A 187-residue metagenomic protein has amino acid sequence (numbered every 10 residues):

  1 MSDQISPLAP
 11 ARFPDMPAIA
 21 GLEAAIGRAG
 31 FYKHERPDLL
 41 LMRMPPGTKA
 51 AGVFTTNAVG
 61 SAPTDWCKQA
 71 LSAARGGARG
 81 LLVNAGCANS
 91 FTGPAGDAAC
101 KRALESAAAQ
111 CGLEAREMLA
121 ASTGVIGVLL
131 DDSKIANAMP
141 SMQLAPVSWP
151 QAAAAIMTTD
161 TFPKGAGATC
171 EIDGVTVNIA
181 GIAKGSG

Functional and structural regions predicted by a protein language model:
M1-V59: N-terminal amphipathic/basic leader segments beginning at the initiator methionine
L40-R43, P63-D65, L81-N84, L119: Short, conserved beta-strand segments within well-ordered enzyme catalytic domains that often line or immediately flank
A50-T55, G77, G93-G96: Short, glycine/acidic-enriched capping/hinge loops at junctions between secondary-structure elements
T56-D65, P94-R102: Glycine-rich anion/phosphate-binding loops
L71: Short acidic-hydrophobic catalytic motif
G80-G93, L119-I126, A180: Short glycine-rich or small-residue beta-strand-to-loop segments that form or flank ligand, phosphate, metal/Fe-S
L82-C111: Alpha-helical support elements that line or immediately flank enzyme active sites and cofactor-binding pockets
K101-G187: Glycine-rich, mobile lid/loop segments that gate access to catalytic sites or pores
